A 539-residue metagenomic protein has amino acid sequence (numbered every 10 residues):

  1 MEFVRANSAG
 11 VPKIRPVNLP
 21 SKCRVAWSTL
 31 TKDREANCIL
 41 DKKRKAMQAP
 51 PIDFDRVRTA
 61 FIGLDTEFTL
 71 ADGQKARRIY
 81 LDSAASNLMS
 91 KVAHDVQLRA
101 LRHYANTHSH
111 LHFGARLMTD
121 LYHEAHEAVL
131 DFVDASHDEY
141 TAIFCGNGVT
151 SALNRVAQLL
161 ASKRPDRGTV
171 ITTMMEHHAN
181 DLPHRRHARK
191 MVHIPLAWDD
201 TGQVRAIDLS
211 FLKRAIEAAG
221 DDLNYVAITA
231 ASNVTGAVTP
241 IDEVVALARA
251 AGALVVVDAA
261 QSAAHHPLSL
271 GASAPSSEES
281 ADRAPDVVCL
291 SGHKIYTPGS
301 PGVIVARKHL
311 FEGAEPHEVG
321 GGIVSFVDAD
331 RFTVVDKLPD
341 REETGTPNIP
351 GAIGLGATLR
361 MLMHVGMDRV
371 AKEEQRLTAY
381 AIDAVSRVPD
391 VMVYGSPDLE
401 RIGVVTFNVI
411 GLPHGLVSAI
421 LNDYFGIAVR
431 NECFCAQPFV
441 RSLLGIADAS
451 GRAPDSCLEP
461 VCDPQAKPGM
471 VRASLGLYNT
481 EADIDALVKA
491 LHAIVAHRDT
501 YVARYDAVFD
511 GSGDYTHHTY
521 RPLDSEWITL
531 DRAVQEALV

Functional and structural regions predicted by a protein language model:
N18, N37-V539: Pyridoxal 5′-phosphate
